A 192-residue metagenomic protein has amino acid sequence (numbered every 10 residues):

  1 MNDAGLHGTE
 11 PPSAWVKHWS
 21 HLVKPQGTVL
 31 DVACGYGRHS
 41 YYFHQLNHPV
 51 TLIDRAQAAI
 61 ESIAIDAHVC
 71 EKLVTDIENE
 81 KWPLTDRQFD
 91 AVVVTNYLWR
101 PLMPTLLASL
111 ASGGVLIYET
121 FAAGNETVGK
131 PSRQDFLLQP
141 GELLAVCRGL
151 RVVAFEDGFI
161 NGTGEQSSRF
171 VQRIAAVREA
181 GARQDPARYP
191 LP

Functional and structural regions predicted by a protein language model:
M1-K24: S-adenosyl-L-methionine
Q26-G35: Conserved class I S-adenosyl-L-methionine
Y36-N79: Class I SAM-dependent methyltransferase SAM/SAH-binding core
W82-A91: A short acidic, Gly/Pro-enriched loop at the edge of an enzyme's catalytic core that lines a small-molecule cofactor
L110-S112: Helix-to-beta-strand junctions that scaffold the AdoMet/dcAdoMet cofactor pocket in Class I SAM-dependent enzymes
G114-N125: Conserved beta-strand signature within the Rossmann-like core of class I S-adenosyl-L-methionine
D135-A154: Short alpha-helix
N161-P192: Core SAM-dependent methyltransferase catalytic element
